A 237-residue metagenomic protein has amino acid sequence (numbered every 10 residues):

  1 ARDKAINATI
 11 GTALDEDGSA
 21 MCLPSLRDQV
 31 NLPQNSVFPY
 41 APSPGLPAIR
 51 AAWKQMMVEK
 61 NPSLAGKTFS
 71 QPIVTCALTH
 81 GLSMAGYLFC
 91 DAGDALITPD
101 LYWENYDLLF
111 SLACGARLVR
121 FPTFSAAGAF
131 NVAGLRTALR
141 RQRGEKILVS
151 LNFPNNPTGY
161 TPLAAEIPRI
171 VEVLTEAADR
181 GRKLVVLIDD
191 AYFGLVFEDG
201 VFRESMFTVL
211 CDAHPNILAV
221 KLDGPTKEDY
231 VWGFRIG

Functional and structural regions predicted by a protein language model:
A1-G45: N-terminal "arm"/small-domain region of PLP-dependent enzymes with the aminotransferase-like
A1-R2, R141, R235-G237: Short, intrinsically disordered, charge-balanced linker/junction segments flanking boundaries in proteins
A5-N7, P72, L118-R120, A219-K221: Conserved beta-strand scaffold positions in the cores of enzyme catalytic domains, especially in NTP/NDP-utilizing
N7-T9, S150-N152, L187-D190, D223: Short beta-strand segments
L14-S19, N156-Y160, G194-F197, E228-W232: Short catalytic/ligand-binding loop motif for oxyanion handling, primarily in non-cytosolic enzymes, centered on
R27, D190-Y192: Active-site capping/gating regions of soluble enzymes
P33-R182, V186, F193-H214: Conserved core of the PLP fold type I
L195, F207-G237: Active-site PLP attachment segment
